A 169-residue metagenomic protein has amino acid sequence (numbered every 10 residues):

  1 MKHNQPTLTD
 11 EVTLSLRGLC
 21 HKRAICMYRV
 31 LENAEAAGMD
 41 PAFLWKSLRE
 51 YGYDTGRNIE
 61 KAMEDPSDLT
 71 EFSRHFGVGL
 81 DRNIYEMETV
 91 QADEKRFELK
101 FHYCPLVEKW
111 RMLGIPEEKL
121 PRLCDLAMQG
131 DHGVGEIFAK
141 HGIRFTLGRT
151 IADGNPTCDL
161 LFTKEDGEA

Functional and structural regions predicted by a protein language model:
M1-D125, G133, H141-T157, T163-A169: N-terminal accessory segment detector
G130-D131, E136: A short, contiguous, amphipathic alpha-helix enriched in charged residues
